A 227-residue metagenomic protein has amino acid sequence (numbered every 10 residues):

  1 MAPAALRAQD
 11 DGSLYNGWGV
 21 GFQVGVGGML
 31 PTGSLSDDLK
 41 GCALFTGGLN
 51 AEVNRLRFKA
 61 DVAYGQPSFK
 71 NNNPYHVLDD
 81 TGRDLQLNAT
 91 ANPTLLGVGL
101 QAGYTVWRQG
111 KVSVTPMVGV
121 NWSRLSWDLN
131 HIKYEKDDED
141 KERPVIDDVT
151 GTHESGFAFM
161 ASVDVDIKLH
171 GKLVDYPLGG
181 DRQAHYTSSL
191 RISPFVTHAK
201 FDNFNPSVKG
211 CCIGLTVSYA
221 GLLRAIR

Functional and structural regions predicted by a protein language model:
R7-F58, A220-R227: Short glycine/proline- and aromatic-enriched beta-strand/turn motifs that initiate or cap beta-hairpins
N16-V20, L39-F45, L56, N92-V98 (+3 more regions): Residues that define the transmembrane beta-barrel architecture of outer-membrane proteins
F22-V26, F58-V62, L100, V114-V118 (+3 more regions): Membrane-embedded beta-strand positions of outer-membrane beta-barrel proteins
V26-T32, V53-R55, V62-S68, V120-S126 (+3 more regions): Transmembrane beta-strands of outer-membrane beta-barrel pores
L30-S36, T46, T81-T90, V145-H153 (+1 more regions): Extracellular loop and loop/strand-boundary signature of outer-membrane beta-barrel proteins
G33-L39, K70-D79, W127-K136, D175-G179 (+1 more regions): Outer-membrane beta-barrel translocator domains and adjoining extracellular loop/strand segments of Gram-negative
V53-E142, S155-F159: Gram-negative (and chloroplast) outer-membrane scaffold detector with strong preference for beta-barrel transmembrane
D164-R227: Predominantly the C-terminal beta-signal and adjacent terminal strand-loop region of outer-membrane beta-barrel
